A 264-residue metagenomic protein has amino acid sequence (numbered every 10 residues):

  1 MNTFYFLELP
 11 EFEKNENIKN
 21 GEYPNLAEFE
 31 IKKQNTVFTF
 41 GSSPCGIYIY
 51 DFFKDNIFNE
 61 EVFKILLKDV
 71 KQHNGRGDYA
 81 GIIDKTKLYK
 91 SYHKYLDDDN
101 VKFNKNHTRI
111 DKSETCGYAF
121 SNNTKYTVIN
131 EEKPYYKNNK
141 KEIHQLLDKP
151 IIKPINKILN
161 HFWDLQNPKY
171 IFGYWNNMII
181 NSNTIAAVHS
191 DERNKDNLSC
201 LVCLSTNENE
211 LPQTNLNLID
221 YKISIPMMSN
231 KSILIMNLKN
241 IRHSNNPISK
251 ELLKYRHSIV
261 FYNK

Functional and structural regions predicted by a protein language model:
M1-L201, E208, S224-I225, N245-K264: Fe(II)/2-oxoglutarate oxygenase catalytic core
I180, L216, I233-I235, I259: Generic hydrophobic secondary-structure signal
E192, N215-L218, S229, K239 (+1 more regions): Short coil/turn segments at secondary-structure boundaries
C203, I225-I241: Conserved metal-binding segment of the jelly-roll/cupin
C203-T206, L218-D220, M236-N237, F261-Y262: Short His-Asn-centered micro-motif
T206-M228: A short beta-strand-loop-beta hairpin characteristic of the jelly-roll/cupin
P212, N230-K231, Y255-H257: A short pocket-lining beta-strand/turn micro-motif at the edge of beta-sheets
